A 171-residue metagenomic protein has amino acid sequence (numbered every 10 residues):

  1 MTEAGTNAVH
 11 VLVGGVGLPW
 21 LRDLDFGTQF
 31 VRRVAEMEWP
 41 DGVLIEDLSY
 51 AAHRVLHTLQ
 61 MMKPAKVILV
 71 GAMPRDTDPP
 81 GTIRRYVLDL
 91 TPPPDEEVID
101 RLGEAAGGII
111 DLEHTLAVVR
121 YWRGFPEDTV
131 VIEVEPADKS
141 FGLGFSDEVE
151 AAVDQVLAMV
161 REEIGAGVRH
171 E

Functional and structural regions predicted by a protein language model:
T2-G124, T129-V134, L143-D154, E163-H170: N-terminal catalytic or cofactor-binding beta/alpha core of small enzyme domains
P136-D138: A short, acidic, flexible beta-alpha connecting loop/helix-capping segment that sits on the rim of active
V160: Hydrophobic "lid"/C-terminal helical patch of Rossmann-like NAD(P)-dependent dehydrogenase/epimerase domains
